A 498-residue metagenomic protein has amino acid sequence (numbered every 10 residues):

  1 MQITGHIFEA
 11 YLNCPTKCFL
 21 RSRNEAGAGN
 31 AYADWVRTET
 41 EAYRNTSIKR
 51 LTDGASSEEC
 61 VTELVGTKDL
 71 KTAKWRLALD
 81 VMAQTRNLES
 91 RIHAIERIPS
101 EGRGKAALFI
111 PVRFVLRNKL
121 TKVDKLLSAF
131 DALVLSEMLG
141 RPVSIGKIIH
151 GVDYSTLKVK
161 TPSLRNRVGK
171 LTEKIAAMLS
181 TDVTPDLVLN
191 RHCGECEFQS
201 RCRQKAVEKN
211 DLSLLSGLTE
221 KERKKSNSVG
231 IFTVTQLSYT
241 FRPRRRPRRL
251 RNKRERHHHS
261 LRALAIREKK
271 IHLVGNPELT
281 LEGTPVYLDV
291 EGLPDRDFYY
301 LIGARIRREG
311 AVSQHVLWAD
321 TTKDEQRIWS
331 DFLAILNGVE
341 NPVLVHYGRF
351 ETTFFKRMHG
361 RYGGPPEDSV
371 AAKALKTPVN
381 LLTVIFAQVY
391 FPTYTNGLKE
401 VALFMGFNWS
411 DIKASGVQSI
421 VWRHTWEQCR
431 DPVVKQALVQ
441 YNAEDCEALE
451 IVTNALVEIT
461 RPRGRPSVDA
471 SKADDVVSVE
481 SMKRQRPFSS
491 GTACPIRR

Functional and structural regions predicted by a protein language model:
M1-A106: Metal-dependent nuclease catalytic cores that hydrolyze phosphodiester bonds in DNA/RNA, characterized by
A26, K205-L214: Short cysteine/histidine-rich zinc-coordinating motifs and their immediately flanking basic loops
G66-S100, K105-L179, I306, Q314-I420: Conserved DEDDh/DEDDy metal-dependent 3′-5′ exonuclease domain
M82-L88, L288-D297, I302: An active-site-proximal beta-strand-loop segment
K147-Y154, K158-K209, V229, V401-D469: Acidic, Mg2+-coordinating catalytic module of metal-dependent nucleases/exonucleases that use a two-metal-ion mechanism
R223-D297, S313-Q314, A334, S478-R484 (+1 more regions): Long, highly charged low-complexity segments
Y287, T460-R498: Accessory, charged alpha-helical segments in nucleic-acid-processing enzymes
